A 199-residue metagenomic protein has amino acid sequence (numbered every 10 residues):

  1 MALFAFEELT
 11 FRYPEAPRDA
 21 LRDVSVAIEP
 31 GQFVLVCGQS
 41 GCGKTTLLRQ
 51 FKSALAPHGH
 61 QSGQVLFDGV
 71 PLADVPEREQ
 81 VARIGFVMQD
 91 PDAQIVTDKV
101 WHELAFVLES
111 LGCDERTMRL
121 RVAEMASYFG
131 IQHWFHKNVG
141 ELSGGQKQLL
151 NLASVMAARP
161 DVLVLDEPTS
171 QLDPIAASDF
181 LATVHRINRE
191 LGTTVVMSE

Functional and structural regions predicted by a protein language model:
M1-F6, F11-D23, L55-H58, D74-P76: A short, flexible loop at the N-terminus of ABC-type nucleotide-binding domains that lies
H60-V70: Conserved ABC transporter NBD signature motif
R116-W134: Conserved ABC ATPase "signature" region
N138-L142, Q146: Conserved ABC ATPase signature
R159: Conserved catalytic motifs of ABC-family nucleotide-binding domains
L163-D166: Catalytic Walker B motif of ABC-type/P-loop ATPase nucleotide-binding domains
P174-A176: Helix N-cap at the start of a conserved alpha-helix in ABC-type nucleotide-binding domains
